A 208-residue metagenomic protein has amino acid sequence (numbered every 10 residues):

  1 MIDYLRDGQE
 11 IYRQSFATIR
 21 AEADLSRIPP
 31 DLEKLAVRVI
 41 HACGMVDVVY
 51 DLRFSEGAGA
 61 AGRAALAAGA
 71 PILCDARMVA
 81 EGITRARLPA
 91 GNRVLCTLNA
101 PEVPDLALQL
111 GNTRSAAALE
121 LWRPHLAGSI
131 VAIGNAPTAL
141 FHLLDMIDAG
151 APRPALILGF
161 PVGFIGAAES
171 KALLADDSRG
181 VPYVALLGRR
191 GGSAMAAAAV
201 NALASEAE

Functional and structural regions predicted by a protein language model:
M1-G69: N-terminal nucleotide/polyanion-binding subdomain common to many enzyme families
T18-S26, A42-V46, A65-G69, A86 (+4 more regions): Change "in soluble alpha/beta enzymes" to "in soluble alpha/beta proteins
V49, R53-E102: Active-site cofactor/substrate anionic-group-binding motifs, chiefly glycine- and Lys/Arg-rich phosphate-binding loops
D75, I157-G159, A199: Buried hydrophobic positions in well-ordered alpha/beta secondary-structure cores of metabolic enzymes
V79-G82, T138-L143, F164-A168, G192-A196: Short glycine/serine/threonine-rich phosphate/pyrophosphate-binding segments that cradle anionic phosphate groups
R87-L126: Long, charge-dense
H125, A139-I157, A167-E169, L174-D176: Feature captures the catalytic cores and cofactor-binding loops of soluble hydro-lyases/lyases that act on carboxylate
I165-E208: C-terminal functional extensions of proteins
